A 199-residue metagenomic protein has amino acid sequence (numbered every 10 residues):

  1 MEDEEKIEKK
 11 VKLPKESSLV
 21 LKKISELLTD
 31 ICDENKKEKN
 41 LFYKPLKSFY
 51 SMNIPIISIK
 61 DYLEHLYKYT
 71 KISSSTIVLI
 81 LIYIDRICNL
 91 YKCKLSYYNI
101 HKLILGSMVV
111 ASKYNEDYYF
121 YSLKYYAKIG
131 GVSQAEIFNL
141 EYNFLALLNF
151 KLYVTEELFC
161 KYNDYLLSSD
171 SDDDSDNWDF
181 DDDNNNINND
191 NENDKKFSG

Functional and structural regions predicted by a protein language model:
M1-S75, L79, Y83-L95, F138 (+2 more regions): Acidic, Ser/Thr/Pro-rich regulatory low-complexity segments at or just upstream of the first helical elements of major
V78-R86, H101-Y114: Contiguous, well-ordered alpha-helical segments that form the cores/surfaces of helical PPI scaffolds
I100-G106, N115-Q134, E141, A146-L147: Alpha-helical bundle/repeat cores within regulatory domains of eukaryotic proteins
